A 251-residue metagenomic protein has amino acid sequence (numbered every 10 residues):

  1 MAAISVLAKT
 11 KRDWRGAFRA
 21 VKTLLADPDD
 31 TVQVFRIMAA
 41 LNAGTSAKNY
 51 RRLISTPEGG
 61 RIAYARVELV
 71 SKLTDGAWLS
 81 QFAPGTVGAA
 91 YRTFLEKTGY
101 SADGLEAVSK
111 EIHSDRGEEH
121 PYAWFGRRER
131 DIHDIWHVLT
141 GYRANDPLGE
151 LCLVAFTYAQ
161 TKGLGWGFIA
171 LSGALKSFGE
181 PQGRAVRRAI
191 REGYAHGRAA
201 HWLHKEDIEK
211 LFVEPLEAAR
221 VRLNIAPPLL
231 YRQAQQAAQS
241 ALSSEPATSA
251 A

Functional and structural regions predicted by a protein language model:
A2-S46: Leu/Val/Ala/Ile-rich N-terminal alpha-helices, chiefly Sec-type signal peptides and the beginnings
P28, P57, P147, P227-P228 (+1 more regions): Proline-rich intrinsically disordered, low-complexity coils
F35-V213: Core of folded catalytic or high-affinity ligand/protein-binding domains in predominantly eukaryotic proteins
A185-A251: C-terminal structured domains
